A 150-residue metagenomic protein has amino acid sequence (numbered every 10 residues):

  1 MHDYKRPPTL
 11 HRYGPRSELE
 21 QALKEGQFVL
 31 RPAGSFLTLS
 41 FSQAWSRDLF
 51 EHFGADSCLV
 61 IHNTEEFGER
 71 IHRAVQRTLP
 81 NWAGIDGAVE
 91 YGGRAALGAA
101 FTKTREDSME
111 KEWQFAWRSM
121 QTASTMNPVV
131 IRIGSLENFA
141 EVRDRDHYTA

Functional and structural regions predicted by a protein language model:
M1-A150: NAD-dependent ADP-ribosyltransferases
